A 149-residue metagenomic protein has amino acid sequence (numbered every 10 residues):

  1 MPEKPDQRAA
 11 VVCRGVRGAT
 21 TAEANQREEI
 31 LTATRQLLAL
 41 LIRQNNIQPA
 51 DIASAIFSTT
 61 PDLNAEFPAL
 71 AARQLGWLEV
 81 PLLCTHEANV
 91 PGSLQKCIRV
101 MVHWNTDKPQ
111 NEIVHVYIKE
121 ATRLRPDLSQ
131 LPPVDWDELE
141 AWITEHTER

Functional and structural regions predicted by a protein language model:
M1-R149: Terminal domain-initiation and capping elements
